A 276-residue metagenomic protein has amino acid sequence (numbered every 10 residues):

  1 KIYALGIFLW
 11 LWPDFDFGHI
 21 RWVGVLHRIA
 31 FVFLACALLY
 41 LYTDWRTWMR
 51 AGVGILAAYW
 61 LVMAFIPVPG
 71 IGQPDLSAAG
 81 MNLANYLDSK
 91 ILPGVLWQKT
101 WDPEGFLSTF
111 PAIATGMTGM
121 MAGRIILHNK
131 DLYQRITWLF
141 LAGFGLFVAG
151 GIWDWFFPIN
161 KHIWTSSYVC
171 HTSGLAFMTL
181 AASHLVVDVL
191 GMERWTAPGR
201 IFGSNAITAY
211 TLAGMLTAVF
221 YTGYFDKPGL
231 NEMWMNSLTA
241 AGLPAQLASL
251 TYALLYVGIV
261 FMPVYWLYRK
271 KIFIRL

Functional and structural regions predicted by a protein language model:
K1-L276: Alpha-helical transmembrane segments and their immediate juxtamembrane cytosolic regions
